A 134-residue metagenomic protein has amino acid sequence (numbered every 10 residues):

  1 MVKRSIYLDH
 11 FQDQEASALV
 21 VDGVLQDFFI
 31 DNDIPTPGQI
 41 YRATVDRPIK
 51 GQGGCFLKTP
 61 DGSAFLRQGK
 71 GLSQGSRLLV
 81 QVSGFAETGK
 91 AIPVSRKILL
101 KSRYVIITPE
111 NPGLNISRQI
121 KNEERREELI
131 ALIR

Functional and structural regions predicted by a protein language model:
M1-R134: Single-stranded RNA-binding surfaces
